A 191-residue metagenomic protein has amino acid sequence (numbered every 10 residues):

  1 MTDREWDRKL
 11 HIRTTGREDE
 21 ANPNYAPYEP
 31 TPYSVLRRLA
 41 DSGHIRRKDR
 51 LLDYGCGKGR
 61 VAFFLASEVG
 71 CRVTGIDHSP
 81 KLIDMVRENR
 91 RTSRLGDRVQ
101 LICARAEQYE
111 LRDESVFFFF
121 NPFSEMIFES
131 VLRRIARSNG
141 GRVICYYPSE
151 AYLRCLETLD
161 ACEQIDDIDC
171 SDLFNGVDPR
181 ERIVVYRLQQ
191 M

Functional and structural regions predicted by a protein language model:
M1-R46: S-adenosyl-L-methionine
K48-G55: Conserved class I S-adenosyl-L-methionine
G59-F63: Glycine-rich SAM-binding Motif I of class I
R72-D77: Conserved SAM-binding motif I beta-strand of class I
V86-R87: Conserved SAM-binding loop
G96-R105: Conserved SAM-binding strand-loop segment of SAM-dependent methyltransferases
A106-S138: Active-site segment flanking the S-adenosylmethionine/decSAM binding pocket in AdoMet-dependent transferases
M126-V185: C-terminal substrate-binding/active-site "lid" region of AdoMet-derived donor-dependent transferases
